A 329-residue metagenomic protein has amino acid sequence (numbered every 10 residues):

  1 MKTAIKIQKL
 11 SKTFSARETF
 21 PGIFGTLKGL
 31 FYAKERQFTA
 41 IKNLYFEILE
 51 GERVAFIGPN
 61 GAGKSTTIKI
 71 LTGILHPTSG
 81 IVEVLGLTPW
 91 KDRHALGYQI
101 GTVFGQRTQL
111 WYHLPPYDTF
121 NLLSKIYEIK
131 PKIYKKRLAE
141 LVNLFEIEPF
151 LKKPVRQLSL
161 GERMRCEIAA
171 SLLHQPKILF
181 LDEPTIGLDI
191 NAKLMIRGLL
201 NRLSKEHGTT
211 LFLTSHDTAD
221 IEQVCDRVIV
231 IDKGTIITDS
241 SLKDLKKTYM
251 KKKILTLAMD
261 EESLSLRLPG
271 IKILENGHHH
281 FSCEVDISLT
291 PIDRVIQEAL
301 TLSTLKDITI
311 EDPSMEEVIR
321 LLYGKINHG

Functional and structural regions predicted by a protein language model:
G22-L30, N121, K125, K132-F150: Conserved ABC ATPase "signature" region
G80-W90, A95-G97: Conserved ABC transporter NBD signature motif
H113, P154-L158: Conserved ABC ATPase signature
Q175: Conserved catalytic motifs of ABC-family nucleotide-binding domains
L179-E183: Catalytic Walker B motif of ABC-type/P-loop ATPase nucleotide-binding domains
R197-D286: ABC transporter nucleotide-binding domain
